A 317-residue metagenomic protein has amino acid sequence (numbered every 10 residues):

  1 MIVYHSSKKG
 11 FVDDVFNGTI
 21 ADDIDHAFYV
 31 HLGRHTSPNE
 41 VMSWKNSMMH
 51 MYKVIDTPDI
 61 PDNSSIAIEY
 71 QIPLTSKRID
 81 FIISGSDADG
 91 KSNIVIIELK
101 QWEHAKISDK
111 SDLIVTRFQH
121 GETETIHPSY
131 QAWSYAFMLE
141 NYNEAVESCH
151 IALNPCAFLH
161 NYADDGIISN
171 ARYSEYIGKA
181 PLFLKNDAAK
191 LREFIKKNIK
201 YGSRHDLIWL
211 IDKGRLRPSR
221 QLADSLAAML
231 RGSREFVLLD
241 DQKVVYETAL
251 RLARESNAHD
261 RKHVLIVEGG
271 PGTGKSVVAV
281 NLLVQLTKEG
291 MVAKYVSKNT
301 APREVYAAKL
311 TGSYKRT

Functional and structural regions predicted by a protein language model:
M1-L210: Accessory nucleic-acid engagement/destabilization modules that flank
S64-Y70, R261-L265, G269: Long, charged, glycine-rich C-terminal linkers/tails
I114-T123, A227-E235, H263-E268, M291: Glycine- and acidic
F137, R251-R254, V284-K288, A308: Short, well-ordered alpha-helices that flank and scaffold nucleotide-derived cofactor binding pockets
L207-A227: Conserved ASCE P-loop NTPase core motifs with emphasis on AAA+ ATPases
P218-L222, S233-H263: N-terminal pre-P-loop "Q-motif" helix
H263-E304: Conserved RecA-like ASCE P-loop NTPase motor core of nucleic-acid helicases/translocases
S313-T317: Conserved RecA-like ASCE ATPase "motif II neighborhood" in helicase/translocase motors
